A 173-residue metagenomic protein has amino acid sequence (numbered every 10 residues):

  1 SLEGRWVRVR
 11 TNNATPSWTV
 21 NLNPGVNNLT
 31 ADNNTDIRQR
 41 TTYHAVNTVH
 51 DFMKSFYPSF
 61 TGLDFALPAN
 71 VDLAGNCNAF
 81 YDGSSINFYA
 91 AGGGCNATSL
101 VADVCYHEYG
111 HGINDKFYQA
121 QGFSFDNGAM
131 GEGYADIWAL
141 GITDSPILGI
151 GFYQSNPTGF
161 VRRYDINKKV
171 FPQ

Functional and structural regions predicted by a protein language model:
S1-S55, S59-L67, V71-A91, D115 (+1 more regions): Acidic/polar low-complexity interaction segments
L2-N12, N96-Y106, Y153-V161: An acidic intrinsically disordered interaction segment
A31-D32, V170-Q173: Surface-exposed ligand/attachment interfaces on beta-rich extracellular proteins
R40, F88-C105, S124-D126: Short pre-active-site segment immediately N-terminal to the catalytic Zn-binding motif
G93, Q119, I142-S145: Short, glycine-/Ser/Thr-/acidic-enriched flexible segments
D103-Q119, E132-D136, L140: Active-site recognition of the HExxH zinc-binding catalytic motif
F125-F171: Post-HExxH zinc-binding segment in Zn-dependent metallohydrolases
